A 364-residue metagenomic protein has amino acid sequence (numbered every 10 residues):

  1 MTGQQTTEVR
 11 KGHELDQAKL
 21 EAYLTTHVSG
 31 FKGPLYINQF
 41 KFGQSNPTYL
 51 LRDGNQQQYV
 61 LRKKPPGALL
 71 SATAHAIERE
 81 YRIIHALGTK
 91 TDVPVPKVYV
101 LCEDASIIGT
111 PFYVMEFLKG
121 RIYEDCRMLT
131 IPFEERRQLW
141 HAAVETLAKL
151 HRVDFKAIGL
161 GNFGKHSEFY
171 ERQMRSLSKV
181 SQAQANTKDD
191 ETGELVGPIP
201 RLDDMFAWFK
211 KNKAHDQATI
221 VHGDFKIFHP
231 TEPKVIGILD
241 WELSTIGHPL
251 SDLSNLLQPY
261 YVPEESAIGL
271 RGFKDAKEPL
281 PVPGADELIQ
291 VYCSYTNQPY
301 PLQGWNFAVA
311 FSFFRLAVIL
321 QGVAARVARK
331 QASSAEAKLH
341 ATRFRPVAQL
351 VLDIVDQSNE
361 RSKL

Functional and structural regions predicted by a protein language model:
M1-L35: Juxta-kinase regulatory segment immediately upstream of eukaryotic protein kinase catalytic domains
P34-W208, N212-I220, E232-K234: ATP-binding pocket architecture of kinase catalytic cores
K165, P299-F311: All-alpha amphipathic helical-bundle segments outside canonical DNA-binding/catalytic cores that form hydrophobic
I220-H222, I227: Catalytic-loop of the protein kinase fold
L239-S244: Activation of the activation-loop gatekeeper triad in protein kinase-fold domains
L250-N297, F311-R329: Active-site activation/catalytic loop segments of kinase-like enzymes and analogous catalytic loops in related
E336-V355: Short secondary-structure subsegments characteristic of cysteine-rich extracellular domains
